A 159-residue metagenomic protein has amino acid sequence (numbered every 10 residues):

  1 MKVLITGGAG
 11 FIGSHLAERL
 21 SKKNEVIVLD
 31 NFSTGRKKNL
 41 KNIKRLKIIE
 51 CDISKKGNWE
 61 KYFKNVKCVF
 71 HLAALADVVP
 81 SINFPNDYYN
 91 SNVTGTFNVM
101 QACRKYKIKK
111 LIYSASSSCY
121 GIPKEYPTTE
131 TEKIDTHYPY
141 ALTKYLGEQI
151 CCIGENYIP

Functional and structural regions predicted by a protein language model:
M1-P159: N-terminal Rossmann-like NAD(P)+-binding domain of SDR-like oxidoreductases, especially those catalyzing
